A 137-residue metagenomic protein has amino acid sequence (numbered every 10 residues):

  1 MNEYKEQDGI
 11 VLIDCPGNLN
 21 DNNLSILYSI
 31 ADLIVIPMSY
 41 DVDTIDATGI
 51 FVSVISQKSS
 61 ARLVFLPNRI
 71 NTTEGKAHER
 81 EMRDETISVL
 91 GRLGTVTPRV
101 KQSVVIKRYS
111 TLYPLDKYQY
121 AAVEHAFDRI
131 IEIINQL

Functional and structural regions predicted by a protein language model:
M1-V11, L33, G49, S56-Q57: Catalytic phosphate/metal-binding cores of nucleic-acid and nucleotide-processing enzymes, i.e., regions that mediate
Y4-L24: Switch II (G3) loop of P-loop NTPases
I13, I36, V64-P67: Structural beta-sheet core signal
D21-V42: Inter-motif core of Ras-like GTPase G domains
I45-N68: Conserved C-terminal guanine-recognition region of P-loop GTPase G domains, centered on the G4
R69-D116: Beta-strand-loop-alpha "switch" segments that mediate conformational coupling across diverse proteins
L112-L137: NTP-binding/hydrolysis catalytic cores, primarily Walker-type P-loop NTPases
